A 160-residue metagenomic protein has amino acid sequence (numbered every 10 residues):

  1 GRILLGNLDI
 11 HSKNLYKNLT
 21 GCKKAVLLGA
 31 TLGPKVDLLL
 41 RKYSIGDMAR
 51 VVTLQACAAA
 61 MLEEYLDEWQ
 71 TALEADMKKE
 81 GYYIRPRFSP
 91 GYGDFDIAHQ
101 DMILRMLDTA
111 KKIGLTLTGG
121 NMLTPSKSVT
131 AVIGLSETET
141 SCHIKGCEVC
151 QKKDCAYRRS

Functional and structural regions predicted by a protein language model:
G1-K13, K78-S160: Compositionally biased, low-complexity/repeat regions
G1-L54, S141: Active-site helix-to-loop segments that bind/position phosphate- or nucleotide-bearing substrates and donors across
A25, A30, A49, A56-A60 (+5 more regions): A sequence-composition feature that detects small, non-aromatic residues
V36, Q70, I97-Q100: Alpha-helix initiation and N-capping motif
Y43-D94: Long, amphipathic alpha-helical coupling/dimerization segments that relay conformational signals between
